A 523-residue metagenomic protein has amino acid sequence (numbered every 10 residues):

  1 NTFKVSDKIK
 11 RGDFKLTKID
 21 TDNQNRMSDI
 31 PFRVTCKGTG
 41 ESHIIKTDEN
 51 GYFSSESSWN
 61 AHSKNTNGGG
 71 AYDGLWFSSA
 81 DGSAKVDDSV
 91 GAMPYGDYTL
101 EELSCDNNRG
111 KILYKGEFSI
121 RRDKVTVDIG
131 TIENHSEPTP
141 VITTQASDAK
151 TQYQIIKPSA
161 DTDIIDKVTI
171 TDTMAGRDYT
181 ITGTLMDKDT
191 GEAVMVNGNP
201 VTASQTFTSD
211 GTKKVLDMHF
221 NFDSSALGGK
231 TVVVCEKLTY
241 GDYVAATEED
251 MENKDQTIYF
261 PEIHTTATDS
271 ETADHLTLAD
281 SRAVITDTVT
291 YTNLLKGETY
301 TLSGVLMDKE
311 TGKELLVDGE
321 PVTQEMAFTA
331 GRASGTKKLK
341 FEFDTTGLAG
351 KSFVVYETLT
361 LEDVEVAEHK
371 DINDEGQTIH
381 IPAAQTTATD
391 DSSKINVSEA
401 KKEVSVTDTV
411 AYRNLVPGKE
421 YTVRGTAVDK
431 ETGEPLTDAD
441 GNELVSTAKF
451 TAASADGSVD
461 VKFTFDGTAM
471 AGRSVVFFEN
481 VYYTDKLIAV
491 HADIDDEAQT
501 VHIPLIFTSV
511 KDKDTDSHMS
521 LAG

Functional and structural regions predicted by a protein language model:
N1-G523: Solvent-exposed loop/turn and edge beta-strand elements of beta-rich ligand-binding domains
